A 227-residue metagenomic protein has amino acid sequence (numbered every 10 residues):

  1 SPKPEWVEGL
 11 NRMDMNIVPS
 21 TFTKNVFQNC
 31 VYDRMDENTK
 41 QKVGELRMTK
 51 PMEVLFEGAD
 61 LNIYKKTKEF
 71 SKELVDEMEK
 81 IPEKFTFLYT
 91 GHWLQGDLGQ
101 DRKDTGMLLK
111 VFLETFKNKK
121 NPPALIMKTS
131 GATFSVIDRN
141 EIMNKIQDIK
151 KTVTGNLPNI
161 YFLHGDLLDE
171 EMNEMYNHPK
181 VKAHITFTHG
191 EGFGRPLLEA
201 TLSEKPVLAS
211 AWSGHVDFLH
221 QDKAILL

Functional and structural regions predicted by a protein language model:
S1-E5: A short, histidine- and acid-enriched strand-loop-helix "catalytic/donor-clamping" loop that lines the nucleotide-sugar
V7-D14: A conserved, positively charged/aromatic
M15-E73: Donor nucleotide-sugar binding/catalytic pocket of nucleotide-sugar-dependent glycosyltransferases
L61-E174: Conserved catalytic-core segment of nucleotide-activated headgroup transferases in glycan assembly
G99, F187-G194, V216-D217, L227: Nucleotide-sugar-dependent
E174-G192, L202-P206: Acidic donor-binding loop of glycosyltransferase active sites
G194-L197, W212: Short glycine/serine-rich donor-binding loops of glycosyltransferases
P206-A209, I225-L226: Short hydrophobic beta-strand element within catalytic cores of glycosyltransferases and related nucleotide-activated
